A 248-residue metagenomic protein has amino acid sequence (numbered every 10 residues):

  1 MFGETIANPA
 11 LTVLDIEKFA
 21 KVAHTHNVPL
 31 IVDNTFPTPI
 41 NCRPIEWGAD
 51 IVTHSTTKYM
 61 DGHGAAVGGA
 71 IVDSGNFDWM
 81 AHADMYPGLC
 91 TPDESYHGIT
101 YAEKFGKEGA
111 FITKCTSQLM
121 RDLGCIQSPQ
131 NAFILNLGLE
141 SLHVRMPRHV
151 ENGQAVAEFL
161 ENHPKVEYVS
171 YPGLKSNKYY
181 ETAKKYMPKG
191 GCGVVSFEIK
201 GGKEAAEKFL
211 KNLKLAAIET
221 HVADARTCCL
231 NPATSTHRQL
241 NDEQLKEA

Functional and structural regions predicted by a protein language model:
M1-N162, S170: Conserved PLP-enzyme active-site core in the AAT-like
M146, L160, K165-A248: Conserved C-terminal alpha-helix-loop-beta "cap" of PLP-dependent enzymes that closes/shapes the active-site mouth
